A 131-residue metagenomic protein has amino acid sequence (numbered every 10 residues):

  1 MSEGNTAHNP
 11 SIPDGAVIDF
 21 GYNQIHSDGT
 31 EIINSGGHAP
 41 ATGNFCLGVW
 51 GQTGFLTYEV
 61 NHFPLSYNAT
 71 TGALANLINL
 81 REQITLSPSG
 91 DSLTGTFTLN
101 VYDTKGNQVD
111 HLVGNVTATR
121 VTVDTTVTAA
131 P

Functional and structural regions predicted by a protein language model:
M1-P13, G48: Tryptophan-anchored aromatic micro-motifs
M1-S2, E31-N34, Y58-H62, S92-L99: Short hydrophobic/aromatic-rich beta-strand segments that constitute the beta-sheet cores of beta-sandwich/beta-barrel
N9-P10, N68-G72, D103-N107: Flexible, membrane-facing loop/turn or short amphipathic-helix motifs that contact lipid bilayers or gate lipid-binding
G15-E82: Predominantly extracellular/secreted and cell-surface proteins with exposed, flexible low-complexity segments
I84-S92: Gram-negative outer-membrane beta-barrel domains
L99-P131: Edge beta-strand at a domain terminus
